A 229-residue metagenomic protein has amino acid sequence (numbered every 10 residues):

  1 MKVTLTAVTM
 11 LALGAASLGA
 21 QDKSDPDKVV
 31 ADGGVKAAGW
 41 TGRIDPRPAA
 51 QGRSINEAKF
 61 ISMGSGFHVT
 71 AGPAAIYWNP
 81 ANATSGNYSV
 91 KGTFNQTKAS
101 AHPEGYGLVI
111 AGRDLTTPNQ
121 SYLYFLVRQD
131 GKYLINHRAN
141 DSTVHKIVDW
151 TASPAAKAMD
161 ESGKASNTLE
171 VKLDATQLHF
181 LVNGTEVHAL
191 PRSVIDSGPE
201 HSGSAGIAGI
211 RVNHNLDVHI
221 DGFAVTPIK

Functional and structural regions predicted by a protein language model:
T6-A15: Bacterial N-terminal signal peptides
Q21-S100: Low-complexity, Ser/Thr/Pro/Gly-rich disordered linker/stalk regions
A71-T143: Secretory/extracellular carbohydrate-interaction modules and structurally similar beta-sandwich "look-alikes"
I76-N82, S153-E161, I210: Beta-strand-rich interaction surfaces with strong enrichment in secreted/lumenal proteins
G92, D221-V225: Extracellular beta-strand elements of beta-rich domains used for carbohydrate recognition/degradation or cell-matrix
S142-T168: Short, aromatic/His-centered strand-loop micro-motif at the edge of beta-sheets
E161-V194: Carbohydrate-binding surfaces in secreted/extracellular proteins
L190-D221: Flexible glycan-contacting loops in extracellular carbohydrate-active proteins
